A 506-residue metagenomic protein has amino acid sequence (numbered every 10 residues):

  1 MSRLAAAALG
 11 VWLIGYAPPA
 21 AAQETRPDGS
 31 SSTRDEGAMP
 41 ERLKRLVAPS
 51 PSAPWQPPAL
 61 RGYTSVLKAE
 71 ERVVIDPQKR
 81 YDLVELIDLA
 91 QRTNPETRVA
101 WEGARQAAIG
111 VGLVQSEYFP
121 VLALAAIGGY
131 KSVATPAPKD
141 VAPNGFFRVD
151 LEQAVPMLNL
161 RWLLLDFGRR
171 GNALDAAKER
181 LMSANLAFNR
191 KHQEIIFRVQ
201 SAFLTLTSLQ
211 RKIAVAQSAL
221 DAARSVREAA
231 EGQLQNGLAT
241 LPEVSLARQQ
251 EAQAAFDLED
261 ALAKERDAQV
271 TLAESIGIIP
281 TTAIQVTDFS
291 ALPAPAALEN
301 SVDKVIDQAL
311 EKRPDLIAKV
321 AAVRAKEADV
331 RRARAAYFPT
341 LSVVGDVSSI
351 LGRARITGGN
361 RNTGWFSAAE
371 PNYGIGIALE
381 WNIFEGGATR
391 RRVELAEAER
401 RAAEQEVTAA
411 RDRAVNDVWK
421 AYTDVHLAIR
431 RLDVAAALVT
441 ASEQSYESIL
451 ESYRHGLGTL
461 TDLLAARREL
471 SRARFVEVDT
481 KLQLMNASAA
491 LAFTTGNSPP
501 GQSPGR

Functional and structural regions predicted by a protein language model:
M1-L89, K139-V141, L262-Q308, T357-G359 (+1 more regions): Terminal intrinsically disordered/low-complexity segments used for targeting and assembly
L67-K79, A125-N159, F289-L298, R331 (+4 more regions): Small/polar, glycine/serine/threonine/aspartate-rich low-complexity segments that form flexible
D76, L86-Q91, A239, E243 (+4 more regions): Amphipathic alpha-helical coiled-coil scaffold segments and their short linker/junction regions
I87, M157-N159, F203, I306 (+2 more regions): Membrane-embedded beta-strand positions in outer-membrane beta-barrel channels/transporters
R98-V99, Q115, D150, L164-H192 (+8 more regions): Sec/SRP-type N-terminal targeting helices
W101, K178, L241-Q249, L460-R468: Short, charged, amphipathic alpha-helical segments
Q106, Q153-V155, S201, L246 (+1 more regions): Transmembrane beta-barrel architecture of outer-membrane proteins
F188-Q308, D424, A428-R431, S448-E451 (+3 more regions): Periplasmic alpha-helical coiled-coil/stalk elements that build and connect Gram-negative outer-membrane
